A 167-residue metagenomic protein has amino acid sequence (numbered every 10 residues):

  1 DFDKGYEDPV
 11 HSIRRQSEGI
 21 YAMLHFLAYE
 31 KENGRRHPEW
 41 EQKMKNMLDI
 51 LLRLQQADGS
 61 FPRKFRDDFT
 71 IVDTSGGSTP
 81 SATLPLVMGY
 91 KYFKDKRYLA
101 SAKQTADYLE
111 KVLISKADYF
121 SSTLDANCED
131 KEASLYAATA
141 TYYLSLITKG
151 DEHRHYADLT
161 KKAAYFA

Functional and structural regions predicted by a protein language model:
D1, E39-P62, K96-Y119, D158-A167: Long, well-ordered core segments of solenoidal/helical folds
D1-I20, H25-Q42, N46-D49: Carbohydrate-recognition beta-sandwich/jelly-roll modules in extracellular/periplasmic carbohydrate-active proteins
D1-R15, S60-S81, D118-Y143: Carbohydrate-binding/catalytic loop surfaces
H11, R35, E39, T74-G77 (+3 more regions): Alpha-helix N-cap and loop-to-helix initiation/capping positions
E18-R36, S81-D95, Y136-E152: Well-ordered alpha-helical scaffold segments within catalytic/enzyme domains
L51, D68-F69, G89: Extended low-complexity acidic/polar segments
